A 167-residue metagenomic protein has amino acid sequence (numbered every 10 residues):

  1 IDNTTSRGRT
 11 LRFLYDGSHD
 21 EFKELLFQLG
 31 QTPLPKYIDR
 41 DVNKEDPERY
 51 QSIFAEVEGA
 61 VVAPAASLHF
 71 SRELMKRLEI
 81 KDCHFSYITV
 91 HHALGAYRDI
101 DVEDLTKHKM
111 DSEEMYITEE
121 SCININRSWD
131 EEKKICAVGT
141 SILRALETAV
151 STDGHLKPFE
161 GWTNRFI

Functional and structural regions predicted by a protein language model:
I1-I167: Surface-exposed, charge/polar-rich loops and edge strands
